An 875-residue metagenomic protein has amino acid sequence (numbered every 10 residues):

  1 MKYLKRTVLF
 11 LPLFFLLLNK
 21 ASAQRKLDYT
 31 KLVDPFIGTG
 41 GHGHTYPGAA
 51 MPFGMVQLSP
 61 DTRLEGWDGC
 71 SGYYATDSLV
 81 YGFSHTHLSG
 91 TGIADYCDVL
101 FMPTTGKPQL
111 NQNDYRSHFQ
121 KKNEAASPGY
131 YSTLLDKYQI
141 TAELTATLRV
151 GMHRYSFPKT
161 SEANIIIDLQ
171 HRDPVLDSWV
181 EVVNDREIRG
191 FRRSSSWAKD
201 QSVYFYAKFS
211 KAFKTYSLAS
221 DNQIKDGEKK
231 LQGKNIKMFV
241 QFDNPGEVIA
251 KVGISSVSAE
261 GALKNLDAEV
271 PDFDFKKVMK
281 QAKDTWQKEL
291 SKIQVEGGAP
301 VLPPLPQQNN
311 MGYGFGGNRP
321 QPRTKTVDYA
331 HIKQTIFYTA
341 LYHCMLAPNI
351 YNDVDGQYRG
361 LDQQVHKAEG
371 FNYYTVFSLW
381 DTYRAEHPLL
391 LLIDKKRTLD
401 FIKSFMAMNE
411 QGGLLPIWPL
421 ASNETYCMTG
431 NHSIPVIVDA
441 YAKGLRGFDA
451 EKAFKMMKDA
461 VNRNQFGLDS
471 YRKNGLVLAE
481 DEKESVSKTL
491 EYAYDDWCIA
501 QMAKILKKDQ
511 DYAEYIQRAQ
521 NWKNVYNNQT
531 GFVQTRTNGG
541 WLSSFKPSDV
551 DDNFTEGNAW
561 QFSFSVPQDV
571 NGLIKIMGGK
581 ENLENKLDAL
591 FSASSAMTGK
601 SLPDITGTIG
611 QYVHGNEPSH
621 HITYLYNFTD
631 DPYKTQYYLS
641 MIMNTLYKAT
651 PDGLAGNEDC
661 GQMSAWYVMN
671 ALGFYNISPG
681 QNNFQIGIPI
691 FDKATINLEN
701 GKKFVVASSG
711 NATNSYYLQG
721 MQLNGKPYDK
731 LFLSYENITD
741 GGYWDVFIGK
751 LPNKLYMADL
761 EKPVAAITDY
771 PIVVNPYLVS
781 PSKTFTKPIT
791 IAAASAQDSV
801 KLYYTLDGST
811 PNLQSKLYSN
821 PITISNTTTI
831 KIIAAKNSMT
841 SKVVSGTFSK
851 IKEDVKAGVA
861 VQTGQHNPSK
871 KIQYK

Functional and structural regions predicted by a protein language model:
M1-R25: Bacterial Sec-dependent N-terminal signal peptides
K20, A765-Q873: Short, compositionally stereotyped local motifs that mark structural "simplifiers"
Q24-H387, L391-P435, Y441-L490, C498-N524 (+10 more regions): Accessory carbohydrate-recognition regions in carbohydrate-active enzymes
K159-S161, Y716, S795-V800: Short proline/glycine-enriched turn/loop motifs at strand-loop junctions of beta-rich domains
D495: ATP-dependent phospho-/nucleotidyl transfer catalytic cores
E699, L723-K726, D807-G808: Short strand-turn-strand beta-turns centered on an Asx-Gly dipeptide
V705-G710: Beta-strand-rich recognition domains
